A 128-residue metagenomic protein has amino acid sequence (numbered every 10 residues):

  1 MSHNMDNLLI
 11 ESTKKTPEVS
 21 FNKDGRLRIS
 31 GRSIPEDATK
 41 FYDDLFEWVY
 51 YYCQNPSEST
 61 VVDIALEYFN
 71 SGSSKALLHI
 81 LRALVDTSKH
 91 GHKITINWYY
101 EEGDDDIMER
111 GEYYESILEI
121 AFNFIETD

Functional and structural regions predicted by a protein language model:
M1-E18: N-terminal amphipathic/basic leader segments beginning at the initiator methionine
T16-V19, I34-S59: A short, well-ordered alpha-helical element
S20-D24: Short, ordered beta-strand-loop transition motifs
G25-G31: Short, aliphatic-rich beta-strand segments
R26, T60-V61: Structural motif
L45, V61-Y114: Amphipathic alpha-helical interaction surfaces in cytosolic regulatory modules
N123-D128: A generic structural motif
